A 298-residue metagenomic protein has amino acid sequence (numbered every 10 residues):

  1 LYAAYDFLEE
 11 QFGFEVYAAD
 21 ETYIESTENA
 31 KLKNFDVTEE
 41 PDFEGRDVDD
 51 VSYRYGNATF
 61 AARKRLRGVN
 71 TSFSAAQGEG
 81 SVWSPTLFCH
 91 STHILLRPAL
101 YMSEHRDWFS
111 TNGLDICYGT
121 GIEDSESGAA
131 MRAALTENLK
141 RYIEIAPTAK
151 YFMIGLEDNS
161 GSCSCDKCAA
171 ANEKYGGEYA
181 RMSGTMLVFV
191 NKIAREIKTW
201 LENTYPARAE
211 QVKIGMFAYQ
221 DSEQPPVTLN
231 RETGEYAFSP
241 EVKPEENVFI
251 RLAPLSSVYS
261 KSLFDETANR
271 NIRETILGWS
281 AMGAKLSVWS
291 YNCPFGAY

Functional and structural regions predicted by a protein language model:
L1, N159-G161, S222-E223, S256-Y259: Short acidic, S/G/P-rich loop/turn micro-motifs used as interaction or catalytic elements
L1-K198, P206, L277-A297: Feature activates predominantly on carbohydrate-active enzymes
E137, P147-F152, F217-Y236, N271-I276: Conserved alpha/beta core surface patches that mediate binding of polyanionic ligands
A146-P147, A207-A209, E241-E245: Extracellular/periplasmic catalytic domains that process cell-envelope and extracellular macromolecules
K150-F152, A209-I214, V248: Residue-level recognition of the N-termini of beta-strands and the immediately preceding loop/turn
D166-A180, P226-E232, Y259-A268: Short, flexible/disordered intra-domain loops and linkers
I214-P254, Y298: Substrate-binding cleft/loops of secretory-pathway carbohydrate-active enzymes
E235-A237, K243-E246, L252, S256-P294: Glycoside hydrolase catalytic-domain groove-lining segments
